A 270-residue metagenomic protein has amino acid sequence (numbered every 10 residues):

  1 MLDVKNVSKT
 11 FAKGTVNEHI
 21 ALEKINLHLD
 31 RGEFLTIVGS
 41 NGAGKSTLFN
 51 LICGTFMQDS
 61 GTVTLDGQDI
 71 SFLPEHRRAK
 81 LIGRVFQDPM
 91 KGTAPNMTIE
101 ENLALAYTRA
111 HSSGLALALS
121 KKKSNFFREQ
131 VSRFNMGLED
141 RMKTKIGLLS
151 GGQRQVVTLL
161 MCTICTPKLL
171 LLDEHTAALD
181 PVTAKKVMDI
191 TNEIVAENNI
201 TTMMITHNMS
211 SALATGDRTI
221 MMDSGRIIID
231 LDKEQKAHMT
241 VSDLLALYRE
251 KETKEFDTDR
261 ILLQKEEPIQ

Functional and structural regions predicted by a protein language model:
M1, T10-K24, P74: A short, flexible loop at the N-terminus of ABC-type nucleotide-binding domains that lies
V38-S40: The feature captures the beta-strand-to-loop junction immediately N-terminal to the Walker
C53: Helix-to-loop junction immediately C-terminal to a conserved catalytic motif
G61-D69, L231: Conserved ABC transporter NBD signature motif
D69-G83, K91, S113-A116, S120 (+1 more regions): ABC ATPase NBD coupling module
C162-T163: ABC ATPase C-loop
T206-H207: H-loop/switch region of ABC-family ATPase nucleotide-binding domains
A237-Q270: ABC ATPase nucleotide-binding domains
